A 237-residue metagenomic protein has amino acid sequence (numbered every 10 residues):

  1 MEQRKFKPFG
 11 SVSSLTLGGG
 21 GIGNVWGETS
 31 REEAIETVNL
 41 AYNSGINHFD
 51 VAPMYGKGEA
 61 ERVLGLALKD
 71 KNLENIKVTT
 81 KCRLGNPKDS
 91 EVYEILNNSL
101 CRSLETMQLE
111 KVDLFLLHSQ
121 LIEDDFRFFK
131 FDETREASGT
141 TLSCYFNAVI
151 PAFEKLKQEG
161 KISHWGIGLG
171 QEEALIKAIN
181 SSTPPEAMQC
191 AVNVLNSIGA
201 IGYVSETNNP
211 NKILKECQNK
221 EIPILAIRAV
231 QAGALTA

Functional and structural regions predicted by a protein language model:
M1-I76, N97, P151-A152, Q158: N-terminal binding-site loop/beta-alpha segment at the start of enzyme catalytic domains that lines or forms
F6, L17, A34, A41 (+9 more regions): Conserved, mostly hydrophobic/aromatic
W26-T29, A52-E61, G85-E94, I122-E123 (+2 more regions): Acidic-and-aromatic substrate-binding clefts and catalytic sites of carbohydrate-active enzymes
G27-A41, E91-M107, Q171-I179: Short, acidic/polar
I46, L109-V112, I162, P185: A structural motif
K71-E94, L117-L121: Structural motif corresponding to the early beta-alpha repeats
I95-L116, K155-E159: CE4/NodB-like, metal-dependent polysaccharide N-deacetylase domain that modifies extracellular/periplasmic N-acetylated
Q120-A237: Beta/alpha (TIM)-barrel catalytic core signal, keyed to glycine-rich beta->alpha loops juxtaposed to Asp/Glu that bind
